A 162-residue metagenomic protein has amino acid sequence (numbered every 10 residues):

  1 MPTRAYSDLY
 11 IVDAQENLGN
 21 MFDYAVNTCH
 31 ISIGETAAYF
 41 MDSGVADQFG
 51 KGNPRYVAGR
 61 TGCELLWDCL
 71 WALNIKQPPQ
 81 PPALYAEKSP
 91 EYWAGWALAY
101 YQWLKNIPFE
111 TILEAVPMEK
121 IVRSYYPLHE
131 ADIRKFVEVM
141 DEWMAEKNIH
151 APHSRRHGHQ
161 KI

Functional and structural regions predicted by a protein language model:
M1-G44: Long, hydrophobic N-terminal alpha-helical segment
R4-A5, L9-V12, K88-N106, V116-Y125: A structured, charge-rich N-terminal accessory region that forms the first stable segment of a protein and links
D8-A14, I31, V57-R60, L84-Y92: Structural motif
N20-Y24, D42, W67-W71, Y92-W103: Short, hydrophobic/amphipathic alpha-helical patches that form generic packing surfaces within helical domains
I31-A38, Q77-P82, F109-I112: Short, surface-exposed acidic
V45-G50: Secretory-pathway/luminal and periplasmic proteins that interact with or process carbohydrate-rich
P54-A86: Long, compositionally biased
V122-I162: Glycine-rich, aromatic-bearing surface loops/beta-hairpins
